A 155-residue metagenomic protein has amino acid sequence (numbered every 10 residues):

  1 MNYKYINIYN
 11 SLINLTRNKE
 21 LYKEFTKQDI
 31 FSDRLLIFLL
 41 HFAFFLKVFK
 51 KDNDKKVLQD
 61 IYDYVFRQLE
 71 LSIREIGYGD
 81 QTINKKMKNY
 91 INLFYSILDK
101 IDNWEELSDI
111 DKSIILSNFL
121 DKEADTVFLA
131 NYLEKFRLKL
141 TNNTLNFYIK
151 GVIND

Functional and structural regions predicted by a protein language model:
M1-D155: Surface/interface-facing alpha-helical segments and adjacent flexible terminal/loop regions used for partner/assembly
